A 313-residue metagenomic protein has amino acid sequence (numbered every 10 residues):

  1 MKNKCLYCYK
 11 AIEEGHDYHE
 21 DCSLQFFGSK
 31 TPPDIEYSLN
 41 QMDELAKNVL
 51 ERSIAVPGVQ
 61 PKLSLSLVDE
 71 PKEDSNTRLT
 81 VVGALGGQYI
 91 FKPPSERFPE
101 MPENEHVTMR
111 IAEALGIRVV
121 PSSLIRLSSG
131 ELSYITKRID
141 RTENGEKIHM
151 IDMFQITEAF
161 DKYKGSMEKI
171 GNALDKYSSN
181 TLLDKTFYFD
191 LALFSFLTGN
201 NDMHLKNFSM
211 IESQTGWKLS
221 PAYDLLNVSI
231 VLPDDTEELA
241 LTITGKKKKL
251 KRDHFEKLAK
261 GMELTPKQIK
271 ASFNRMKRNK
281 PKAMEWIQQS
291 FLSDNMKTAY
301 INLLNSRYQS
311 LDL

Functional and structural regions predicted by a protein language model:
M1-L50, K176, W217, G261 (+1 more regions): Regulatory N- and C-terminal appendages and interdomain linkers associated with kinase/kinase-like NTP transferase
M42-D161, K267: Conserved ATP-binding subdomain of kinase catalytic cores across diverse folds
L65, A112, M153, D202 (+3 more regions): A residue-level signal for conserved active-site and pocket-lining positions in enzyme catalytic cores
Y89, T236-L239, S293: Short glycine/proline- and charge-enriched loop/turn segments that cap or connect secondary-structure elements
E96-E113, S166-V231: Conserved kinase catalytic-core segment
S128-S129, S133-L197, L241-G245, K257 (+1 more regions): ATP-dependent phospho-/nucleotidyl transfer catalytic cores
D152, I156-A173, E212-K270: Catalytic-core segments of enzymes that bind and process phosphorylated/nucleotide-bearing substrates
T244-N305, L311: Mobile late-domain/C-terminal helix-loop "cap" segments that border catalytic sites or the cytosolic face
